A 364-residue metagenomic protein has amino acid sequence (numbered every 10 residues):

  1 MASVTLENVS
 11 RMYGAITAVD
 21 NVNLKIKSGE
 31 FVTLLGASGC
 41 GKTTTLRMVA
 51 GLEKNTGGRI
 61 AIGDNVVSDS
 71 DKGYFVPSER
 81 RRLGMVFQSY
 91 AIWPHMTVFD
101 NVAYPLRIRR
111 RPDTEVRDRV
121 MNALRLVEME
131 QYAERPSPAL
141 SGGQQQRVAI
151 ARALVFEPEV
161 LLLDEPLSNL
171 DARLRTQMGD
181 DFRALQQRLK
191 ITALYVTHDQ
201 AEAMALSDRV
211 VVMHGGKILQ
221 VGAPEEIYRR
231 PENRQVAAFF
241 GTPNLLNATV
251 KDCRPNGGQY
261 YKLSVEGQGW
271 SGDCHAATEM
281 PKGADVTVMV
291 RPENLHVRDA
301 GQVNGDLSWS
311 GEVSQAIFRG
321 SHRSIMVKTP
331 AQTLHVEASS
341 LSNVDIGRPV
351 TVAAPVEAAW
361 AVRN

Functional and structural regions predicted by a protein language model:
T5, K25, A61, T351-A353: ABC ATPase nucleotide-binding domain
L35-A37: The feature captures the beta-strand-to-loop junction immediately N-terminal to the Walker
T43-L46, V148: ABC ATPase nucleotide-binding domain helices that frame the ATP-binding cleft
A50: Helix-to-loop junction immediately C-terminal to a conserved catalytic motif
G58-S70: Conserved ABC transporter NBD signature motif
R81-G84, Q88, I92-A238: ABC ATPase nucleotide-binding domains
R229, R254-K262, E266-A316, T333 (+1 more regions): Glycine/charge-rich catalytic "coupling/switch" loops of P-loop NTPases
